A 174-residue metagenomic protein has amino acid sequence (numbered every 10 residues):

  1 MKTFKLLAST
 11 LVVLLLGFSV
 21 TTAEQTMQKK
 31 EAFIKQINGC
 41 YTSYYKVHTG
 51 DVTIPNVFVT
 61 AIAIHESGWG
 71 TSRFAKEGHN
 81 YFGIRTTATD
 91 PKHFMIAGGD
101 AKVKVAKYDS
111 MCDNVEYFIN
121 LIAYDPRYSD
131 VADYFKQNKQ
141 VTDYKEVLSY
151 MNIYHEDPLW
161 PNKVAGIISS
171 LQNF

Functional and structural regions predicted by a protein language model:
M1-E24: Bacterial Sec-dependent N-terminal signal peptides
G17-T60, H65-F174: Catalytic cores of secreted/periplasmic lytic hydrolases that degrade extracellular macromolecules
